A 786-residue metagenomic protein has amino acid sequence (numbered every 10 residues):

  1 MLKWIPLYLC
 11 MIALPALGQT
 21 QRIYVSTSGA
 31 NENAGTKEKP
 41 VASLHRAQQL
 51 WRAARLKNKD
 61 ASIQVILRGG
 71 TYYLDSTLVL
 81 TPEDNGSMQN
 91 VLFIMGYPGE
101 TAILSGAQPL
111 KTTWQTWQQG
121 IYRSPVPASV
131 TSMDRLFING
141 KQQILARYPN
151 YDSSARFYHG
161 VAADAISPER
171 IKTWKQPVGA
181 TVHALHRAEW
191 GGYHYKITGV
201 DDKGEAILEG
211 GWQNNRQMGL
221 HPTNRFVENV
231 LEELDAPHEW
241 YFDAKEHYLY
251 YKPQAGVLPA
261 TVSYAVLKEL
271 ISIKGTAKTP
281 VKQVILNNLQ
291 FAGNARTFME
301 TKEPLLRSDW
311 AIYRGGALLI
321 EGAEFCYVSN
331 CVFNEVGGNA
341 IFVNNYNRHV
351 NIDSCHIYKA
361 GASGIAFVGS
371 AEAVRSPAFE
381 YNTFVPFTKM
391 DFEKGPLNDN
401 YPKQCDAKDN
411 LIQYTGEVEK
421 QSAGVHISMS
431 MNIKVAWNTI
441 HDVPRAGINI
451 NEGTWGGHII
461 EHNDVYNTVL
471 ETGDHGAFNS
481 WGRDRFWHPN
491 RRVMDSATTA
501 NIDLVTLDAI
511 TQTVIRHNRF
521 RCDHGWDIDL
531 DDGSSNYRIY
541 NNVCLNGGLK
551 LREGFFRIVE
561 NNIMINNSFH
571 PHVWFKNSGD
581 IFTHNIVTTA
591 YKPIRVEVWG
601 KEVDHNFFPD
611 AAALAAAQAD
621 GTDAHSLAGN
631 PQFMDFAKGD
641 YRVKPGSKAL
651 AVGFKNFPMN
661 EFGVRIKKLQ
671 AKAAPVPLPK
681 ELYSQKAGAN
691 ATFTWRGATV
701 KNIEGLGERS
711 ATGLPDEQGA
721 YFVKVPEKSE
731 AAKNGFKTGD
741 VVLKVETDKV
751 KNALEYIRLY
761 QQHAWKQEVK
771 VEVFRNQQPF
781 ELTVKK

Functional and structural regions predicted by a protein language model:
M1-Q21: Bacterial Sec-dependent N-terminal signal peptides
Y24-N334, A373-P396, G639, L650-Y683: Extracellular polysaccharide-degrading/modifying enzymes targeting complex plant/algal/animal polysaccharides
A61-I63, N85-F93, I273-I285, R314-S329 (+10 more regions): Surface-exposed loop/turn motifs in large extracellular/passenger domains
D75-E83, Q89, F93, N536-K638: Predominantly extracellular beta-rich ligand-binding scaffolds that present long acidic/polar faces for carbohydrate
S76-T77, A295-T301, G337-V343, G361-V368 (+11 more regions): Short glycine/acidic-rich loop motifs that flank beta-strands on beta-rich extracellular proteins
A673-K786: C-terminal recognition in membrane/secretory proteostasis and scaffolding
